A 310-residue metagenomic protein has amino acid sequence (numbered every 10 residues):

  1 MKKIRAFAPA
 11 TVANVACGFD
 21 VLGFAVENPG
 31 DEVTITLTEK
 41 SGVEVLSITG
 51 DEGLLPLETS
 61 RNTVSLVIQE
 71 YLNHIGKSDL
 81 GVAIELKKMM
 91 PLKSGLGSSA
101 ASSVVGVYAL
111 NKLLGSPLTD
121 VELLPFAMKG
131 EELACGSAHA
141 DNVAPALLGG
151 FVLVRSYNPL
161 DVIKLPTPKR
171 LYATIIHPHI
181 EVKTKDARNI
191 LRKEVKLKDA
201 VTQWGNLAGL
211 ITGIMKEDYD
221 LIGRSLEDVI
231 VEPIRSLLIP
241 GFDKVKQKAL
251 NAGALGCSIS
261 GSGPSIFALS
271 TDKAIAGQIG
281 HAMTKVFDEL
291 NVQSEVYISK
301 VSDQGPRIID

Functional and structural regions predicted by a protein language model:
M1-S94, K112-L118, G149, S302-Q304 (+1 more regions): ATP-binding N-lobe of GHMP and related small-molecule kinases
A10, N28, H177-V182, V229-I230 (+2 more regions): Glycine-rich beta-alpha junction loops
T36, A146-Y157, A268-T271, I309-D310: Short beta-strand-to-turn element immediately C-terminal to the catalytic PLP-Schiff-base lysine in fold type I
S41-E44, T184, A274-H281: Short, conserved charged micro-motifs
S78-P159: Gly/Ser-rich oxyanion-binding loop with an adjacent helix/lid that shapes the negatively charged ligand pocket
R170-Q247, N251: Acyltransferase
I214-D310: Glycine-rich, charge-dense phosphate/pyrophosphate-binding loop(s) and the adjacent flexible "lid"/catalytic subdomain
